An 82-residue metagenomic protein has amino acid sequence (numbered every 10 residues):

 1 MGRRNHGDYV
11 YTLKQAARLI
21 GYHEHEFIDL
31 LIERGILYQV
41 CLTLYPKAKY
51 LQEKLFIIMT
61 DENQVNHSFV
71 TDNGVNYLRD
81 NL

Functional and structural regions predicted by a protein language model:
M1-K14, R18-L82: Positively charged, aromatic-accented nucleic-acid-binding surfaces
